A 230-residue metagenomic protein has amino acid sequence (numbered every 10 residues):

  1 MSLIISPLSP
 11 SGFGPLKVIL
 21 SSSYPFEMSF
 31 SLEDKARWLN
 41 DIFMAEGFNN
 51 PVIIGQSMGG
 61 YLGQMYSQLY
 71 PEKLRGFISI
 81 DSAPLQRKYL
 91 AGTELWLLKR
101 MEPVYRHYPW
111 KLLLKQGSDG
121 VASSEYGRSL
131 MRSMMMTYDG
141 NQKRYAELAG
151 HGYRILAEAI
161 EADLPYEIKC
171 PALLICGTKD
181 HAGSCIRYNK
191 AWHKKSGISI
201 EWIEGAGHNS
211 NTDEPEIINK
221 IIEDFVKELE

Functional and structural regions predicted by a protein language model:
M1-P7: Short amphipathic alpha-helix adjacent to the substrate-entry channel of hydrolases
P10-I54, K220: Active-site loop/oxyanion-hole signature of alpha/beta-hydrolase fold enzymes
M44-N50, P71-E72, K169-C170, G197: Active-site acidic short loop of glycosyltransferases
G55-G59, G63: Gly/Ala-rich beta-loop-alpha elbow adjacent to hydrolase catalytic centers
Q68, R75-H107: Flexible "cap/lid" loop of the alpha/beta hydrolase fold
K88-Y89, H107-E167: Conserved alpha/beta-hydrolase catalytic His-Asp/Glu region
L173-A206, T212: Conserved loop-alpha-helix segment in the C-terminal half of the alpha/beta-hydrolase fold that carries the catalytic
T212-V226: Post-His helix in hydrolase/transferase enzymes
